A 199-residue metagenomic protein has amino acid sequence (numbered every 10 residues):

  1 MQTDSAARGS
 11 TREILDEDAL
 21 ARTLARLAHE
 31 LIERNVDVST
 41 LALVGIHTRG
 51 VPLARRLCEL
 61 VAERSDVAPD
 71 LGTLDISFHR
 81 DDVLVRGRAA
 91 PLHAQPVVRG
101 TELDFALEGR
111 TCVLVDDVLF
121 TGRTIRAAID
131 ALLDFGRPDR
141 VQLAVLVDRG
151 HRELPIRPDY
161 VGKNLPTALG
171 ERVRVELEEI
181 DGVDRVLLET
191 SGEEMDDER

Functional and structural regions predicted by a protein language model:
M1-R199: PRPP-associated nucleotide enzymes
